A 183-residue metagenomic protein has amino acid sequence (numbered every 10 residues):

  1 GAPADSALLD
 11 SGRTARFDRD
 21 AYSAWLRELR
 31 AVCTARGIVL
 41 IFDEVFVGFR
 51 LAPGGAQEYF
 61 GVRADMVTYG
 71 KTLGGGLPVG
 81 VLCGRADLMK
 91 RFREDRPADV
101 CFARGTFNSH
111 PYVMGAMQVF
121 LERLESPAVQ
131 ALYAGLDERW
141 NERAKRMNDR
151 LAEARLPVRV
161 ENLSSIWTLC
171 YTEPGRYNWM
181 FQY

Functional and structural regions predicted by a protein language model:
G1-Y183: Conserved N-terminal phosphate-binding loop of PLP-dependent enzymes in the Aspartate aminotransferase
